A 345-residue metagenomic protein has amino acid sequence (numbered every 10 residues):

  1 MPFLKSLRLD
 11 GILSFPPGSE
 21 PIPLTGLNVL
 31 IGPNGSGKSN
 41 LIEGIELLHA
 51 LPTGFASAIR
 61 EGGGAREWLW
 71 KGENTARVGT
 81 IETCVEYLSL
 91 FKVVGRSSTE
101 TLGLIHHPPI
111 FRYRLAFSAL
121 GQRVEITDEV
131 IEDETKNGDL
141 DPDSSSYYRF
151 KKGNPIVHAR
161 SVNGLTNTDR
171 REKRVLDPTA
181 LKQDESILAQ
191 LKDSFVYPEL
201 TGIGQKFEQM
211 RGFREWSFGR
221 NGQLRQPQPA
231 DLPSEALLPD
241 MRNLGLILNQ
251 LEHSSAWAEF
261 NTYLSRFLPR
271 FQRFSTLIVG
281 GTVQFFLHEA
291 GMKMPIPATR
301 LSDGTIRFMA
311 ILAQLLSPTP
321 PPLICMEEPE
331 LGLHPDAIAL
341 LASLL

Functional and structural regions predicted by a protein language model:
M1-G54, R270-L345: Switch/communication elements of ASCE P-loop NTPase nucleotide-binding domains
L4, T80-C84, I110-R112, E125-T127 (+2 more regions): Broad gene-expression machinery/nucleic-acid interaction feature
D10, E86-K92, S118, E132-E134 (+1 more regions): A generic structural motif
E43-R123: Conserved P-loop NTP-binding catalytic core
V94, G222-L224, V283-L287: Short, solvent-exposed polar/charged micro-motifs at secondary-structure junctions
S98-T262: Electropositive, glycine-dotted interaction segments that contact anionic polymers or phosphate-rich ligands
L232-A298: Extended helical coiled-coil dimerization/tether regions that scaffold and oligomerize large DNA-maintenance assemblies
